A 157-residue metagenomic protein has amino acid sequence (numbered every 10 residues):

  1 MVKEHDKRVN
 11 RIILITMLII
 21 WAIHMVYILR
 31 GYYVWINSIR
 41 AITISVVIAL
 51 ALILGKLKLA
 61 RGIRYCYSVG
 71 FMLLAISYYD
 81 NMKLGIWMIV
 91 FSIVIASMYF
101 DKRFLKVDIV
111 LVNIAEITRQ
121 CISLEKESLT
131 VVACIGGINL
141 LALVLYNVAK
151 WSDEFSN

Functional and structural regions predicted by a protein language model:
M1-D6: Short, Lys/Arg-rich, polar N-terminal cytosolic tail immediately upstream of the first transmembrane signal-anchor
R8-M82, M88-I93, V112-N113: Hydrophobic transmembrane alpha-helices and their membrane-interface boundaries in multi-pass, membrane-anchored
I23-I44, M98-E154: Alpha-helical transmembrane segments and their interfaces in multipass membrane proteins
R64, S68, I86, T130-C134 (+1 more regions): Residue-level signature of transmembrane alpha-helical entry/exit and packing/kink sites in multi-pass membrane
G85-I86, V107: Alpha-helix N-cap/helix-start motif
